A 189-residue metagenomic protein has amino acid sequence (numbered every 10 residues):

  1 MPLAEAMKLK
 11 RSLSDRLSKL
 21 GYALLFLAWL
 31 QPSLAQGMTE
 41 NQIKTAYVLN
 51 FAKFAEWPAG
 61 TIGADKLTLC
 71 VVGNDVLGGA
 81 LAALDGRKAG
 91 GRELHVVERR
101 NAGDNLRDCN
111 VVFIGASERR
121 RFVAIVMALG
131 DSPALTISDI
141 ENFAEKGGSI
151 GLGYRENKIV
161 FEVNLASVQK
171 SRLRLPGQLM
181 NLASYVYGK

Functional and structural regions predicted by a protein language model:
P2-G21, A28-K189: Short hydrophobic alpha-helices and adjacent helix-cap/hinge residues
